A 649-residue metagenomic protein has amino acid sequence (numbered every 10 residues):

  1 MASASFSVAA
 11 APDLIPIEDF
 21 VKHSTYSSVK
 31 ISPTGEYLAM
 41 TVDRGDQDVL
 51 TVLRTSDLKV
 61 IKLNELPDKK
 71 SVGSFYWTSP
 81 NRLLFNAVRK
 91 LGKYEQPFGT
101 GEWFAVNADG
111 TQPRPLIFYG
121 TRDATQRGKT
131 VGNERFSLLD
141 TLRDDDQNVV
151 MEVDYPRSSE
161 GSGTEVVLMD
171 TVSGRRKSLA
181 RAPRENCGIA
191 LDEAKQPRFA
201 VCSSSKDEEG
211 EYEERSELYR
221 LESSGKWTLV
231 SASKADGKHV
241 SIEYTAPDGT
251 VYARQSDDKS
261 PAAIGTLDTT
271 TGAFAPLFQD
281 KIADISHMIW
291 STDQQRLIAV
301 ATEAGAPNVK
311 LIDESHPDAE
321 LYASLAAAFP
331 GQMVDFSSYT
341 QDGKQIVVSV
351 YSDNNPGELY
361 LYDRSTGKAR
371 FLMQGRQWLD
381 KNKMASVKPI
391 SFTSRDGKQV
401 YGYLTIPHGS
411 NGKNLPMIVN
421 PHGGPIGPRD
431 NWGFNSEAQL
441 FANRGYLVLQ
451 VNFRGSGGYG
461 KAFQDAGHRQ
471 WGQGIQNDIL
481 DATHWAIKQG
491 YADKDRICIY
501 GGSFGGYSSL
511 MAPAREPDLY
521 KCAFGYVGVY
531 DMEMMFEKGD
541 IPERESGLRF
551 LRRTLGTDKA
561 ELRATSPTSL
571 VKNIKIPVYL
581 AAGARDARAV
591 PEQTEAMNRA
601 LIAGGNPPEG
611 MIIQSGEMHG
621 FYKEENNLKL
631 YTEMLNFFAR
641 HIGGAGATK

Functional and structural regions predicted by a protein language model:
A4-S7: N-terminal signal peptide c-region/cleavage motif recognized by signal peptidases
A9-Q345, D353-N355, Y362-S365, T648: Beta-propeller folds
I31, M40, W77, F392 (+4 more regions): Conserved hydrophobic/aromatic "anchor" residues that stabilize well-ordered secondary structure elements
A190, Y252-A253, I298-A299, I346-V347 (+11 more regions): Structured core elements
Y351, N420-G424, G583: Glycine-rich His-Gly loop
N355-I390: An N-terminal hydrophobic leader/cap segment in hydrolases
W378-D495, G502-S503, E537-E545: Cap/lid segment of the alpha/beta-hydrolase catalytic domain
F453-K649: Active-site-proximal cap/loop segments of hydrolase catalytic domains
